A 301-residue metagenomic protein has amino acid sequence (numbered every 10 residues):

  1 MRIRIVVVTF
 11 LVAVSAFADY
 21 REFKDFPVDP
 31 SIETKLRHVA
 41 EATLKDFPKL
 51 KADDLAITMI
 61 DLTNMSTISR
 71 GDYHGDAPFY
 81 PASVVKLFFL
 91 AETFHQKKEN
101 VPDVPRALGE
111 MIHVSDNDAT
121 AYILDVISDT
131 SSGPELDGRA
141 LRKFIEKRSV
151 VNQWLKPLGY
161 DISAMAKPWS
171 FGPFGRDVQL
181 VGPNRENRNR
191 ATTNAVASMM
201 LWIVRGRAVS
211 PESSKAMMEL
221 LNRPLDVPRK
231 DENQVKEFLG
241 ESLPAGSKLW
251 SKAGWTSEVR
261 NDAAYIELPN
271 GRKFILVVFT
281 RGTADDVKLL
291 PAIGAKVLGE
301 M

Functional and structural regions predicted by a protein language model:
R2-V8: Sec-dependent signal peptide recognition, specifically the positively charged N-region followed immediately by
F10-A18: Hydrophobic h-region of N-terminal signal peptides that target proteins for export in Gram-negative bacteria
D19-K51, R188, A197-M301: Structured C-terminal helix/loop/strand segments within mature extracytoplasmic catalytic/sensor domains
K51-P78, F94, K98: Short, conserved catalytic-motif segment at the N-terminal edge
A52-L55, H74-D76, Y80-V84, R106-A107 (+5 more regions): Extracytoplasmic
D54, S115-R205: Mid-domain, small-residue-enriched loop/turn segments at the edges of structured enzyme/sensor domains
F79-N100, M111, L276: Active-site SXXK
H95-E110, T120, S210-S214: Short, well-structured active-site flanking segments
